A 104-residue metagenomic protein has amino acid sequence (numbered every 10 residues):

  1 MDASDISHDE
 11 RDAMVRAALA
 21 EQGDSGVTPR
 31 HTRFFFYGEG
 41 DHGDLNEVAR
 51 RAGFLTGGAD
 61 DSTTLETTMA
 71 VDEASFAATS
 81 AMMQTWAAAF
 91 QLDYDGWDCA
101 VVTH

Functional and structural regions predicted by a protein language model:
M1-H104: Long, contiguous binding/interaction regions
